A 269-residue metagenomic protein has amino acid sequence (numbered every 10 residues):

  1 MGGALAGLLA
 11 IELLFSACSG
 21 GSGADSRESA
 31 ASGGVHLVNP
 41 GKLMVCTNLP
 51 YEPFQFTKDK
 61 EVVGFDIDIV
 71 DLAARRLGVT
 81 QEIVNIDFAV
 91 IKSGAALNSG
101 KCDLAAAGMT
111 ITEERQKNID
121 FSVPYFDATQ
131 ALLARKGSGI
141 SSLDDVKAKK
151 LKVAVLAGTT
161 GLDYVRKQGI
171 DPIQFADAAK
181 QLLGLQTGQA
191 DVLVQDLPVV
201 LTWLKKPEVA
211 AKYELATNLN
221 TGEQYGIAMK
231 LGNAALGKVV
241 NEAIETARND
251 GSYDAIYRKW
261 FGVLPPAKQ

Functional and structural regions predicted by a protein language model:
L13-A17: C-terminal motif of bacterial Sec signal peptides marking the signal peptidase cleavage site
S19, I67-R76, D144, T159 (+1 more regions): Extended ligand-binding regions for polar small-molecule ligands
G20-S26, S32-G33, T160-I173, K212-L215 (+1 more regions): Ligand-binding clefts/hinges and TM-proximal coupling segments of bilobed small-molecule sensing domains
R27-A107: Extracytoplasmic small-molecule ligand-binding "clamshell" domains of the periplasmic binding protein/Venus flytrap
S29, A134-K152: Flexible hinge/capping segments at coil-to-helix
L49, F126-A134, L197, L201-I244 (+1 more regions): Periplasmic-binding protein-like
G78-T80, N98-A107, K150-K152, T187-V199: Alpha-to-beta junction loops
I83-A95, I140-S141, A157-T159, I173-T187 (+1 more regions): Short helix-initiation/N-cap motifs at beta->coil->alpha
